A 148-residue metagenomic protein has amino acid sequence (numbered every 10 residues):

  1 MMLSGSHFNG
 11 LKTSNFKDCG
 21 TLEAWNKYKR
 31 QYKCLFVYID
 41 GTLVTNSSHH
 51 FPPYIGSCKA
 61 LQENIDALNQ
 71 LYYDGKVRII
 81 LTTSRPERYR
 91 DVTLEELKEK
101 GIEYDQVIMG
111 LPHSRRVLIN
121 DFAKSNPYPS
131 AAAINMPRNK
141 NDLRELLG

Functional and structural regions predicted by a protein language model:
M1-Y32: Conserved alpha/beta core of the MobA/IspD/sugar-nucleotide pyrophosphorylase nucleotidyltransferase superfamily
R30-G148: HAD-like aspartate-dependent phosphatase fold
